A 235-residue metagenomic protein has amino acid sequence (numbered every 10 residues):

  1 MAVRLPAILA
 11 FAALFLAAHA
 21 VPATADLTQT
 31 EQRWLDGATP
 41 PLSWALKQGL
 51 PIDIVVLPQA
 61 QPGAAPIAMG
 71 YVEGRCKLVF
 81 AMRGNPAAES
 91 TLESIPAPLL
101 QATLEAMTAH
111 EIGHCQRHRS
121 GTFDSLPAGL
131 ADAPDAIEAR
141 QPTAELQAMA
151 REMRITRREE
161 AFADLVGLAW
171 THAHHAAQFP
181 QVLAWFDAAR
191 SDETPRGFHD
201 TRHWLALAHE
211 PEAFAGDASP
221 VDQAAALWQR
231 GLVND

Functional and structural regions predicted by a protein language model:
M1-L9: Bacterial N-terminal signal peptides that target proteins for export
I8-A17: Bacterial N-terminal signal peptides
L27-E31, T91-T103, M149-R157: Second-shell loop/turn segments in exported
T30-D53: Zn2+-dependent metallopeptidase catalytic core
G49-P58, R119, F123-S125, R154 (+1 more regions): Surface-exposed patches in mature extracellular/periplasmic domains of secreted proteins
I67-A102, I112, H118: Active-site scaffold of zinc-dependent metalloenzymes
H118-T156, E160: Post-HEXXH active-site segment of zinc metalloproteases
Q147-A161, L165-D235: Long, well-structured alpha-helical subdomains associated with metal-dependent extracellular/ecto-lumenal hydrolases
